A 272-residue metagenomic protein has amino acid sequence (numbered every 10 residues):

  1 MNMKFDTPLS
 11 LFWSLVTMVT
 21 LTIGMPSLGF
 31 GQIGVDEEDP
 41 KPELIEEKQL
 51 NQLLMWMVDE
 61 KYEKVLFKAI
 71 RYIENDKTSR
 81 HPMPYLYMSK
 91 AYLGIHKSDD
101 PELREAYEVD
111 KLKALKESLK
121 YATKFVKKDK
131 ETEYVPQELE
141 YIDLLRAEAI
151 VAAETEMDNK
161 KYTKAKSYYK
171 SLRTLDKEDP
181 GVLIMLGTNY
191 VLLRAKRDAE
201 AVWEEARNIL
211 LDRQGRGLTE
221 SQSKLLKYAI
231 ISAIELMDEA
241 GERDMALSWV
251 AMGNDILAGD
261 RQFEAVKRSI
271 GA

Functional and structural regions predicted by a protein language model:
L28-E102, V109, K113: N-terminal leader/linker segments that initiate helical-solenoid repeat arrays
E63, I70, K116, K120-T123 (+5 more regions): Alpha-solenoid helical repeat scaffolds
S79, K90-E148, L211-K224: Short coil/linker segments at helix-helix boundaries
E131-I231: Extended amphipathic alpha-helical interaction segments
